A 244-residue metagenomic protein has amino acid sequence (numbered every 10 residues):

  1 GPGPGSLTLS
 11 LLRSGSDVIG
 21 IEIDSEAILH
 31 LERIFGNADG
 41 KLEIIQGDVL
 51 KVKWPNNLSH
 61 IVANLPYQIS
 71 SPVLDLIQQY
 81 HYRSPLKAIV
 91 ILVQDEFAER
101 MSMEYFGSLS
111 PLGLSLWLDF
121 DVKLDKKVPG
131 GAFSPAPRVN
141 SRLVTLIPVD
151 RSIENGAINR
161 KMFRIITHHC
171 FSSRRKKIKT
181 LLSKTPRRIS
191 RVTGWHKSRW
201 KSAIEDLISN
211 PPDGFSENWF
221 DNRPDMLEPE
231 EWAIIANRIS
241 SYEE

Functional and structural regions predicted by a protein language model:
G1-H169, E231-E244: Catalytic cores of RNA-modifying enzymes
R142, L146-D150, E154-P211, W219-E230: An accessory alpha-helical subdomain
